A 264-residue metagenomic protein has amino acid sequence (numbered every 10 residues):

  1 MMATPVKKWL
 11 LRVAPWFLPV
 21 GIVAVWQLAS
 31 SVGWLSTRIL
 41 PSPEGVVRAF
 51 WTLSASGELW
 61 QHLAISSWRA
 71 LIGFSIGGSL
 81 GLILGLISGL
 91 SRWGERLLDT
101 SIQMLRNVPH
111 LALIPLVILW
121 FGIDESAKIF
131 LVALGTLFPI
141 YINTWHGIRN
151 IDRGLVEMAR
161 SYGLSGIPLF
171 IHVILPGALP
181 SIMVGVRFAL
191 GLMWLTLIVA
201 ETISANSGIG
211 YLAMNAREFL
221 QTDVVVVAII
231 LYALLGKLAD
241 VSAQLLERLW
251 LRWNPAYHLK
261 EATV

Functional and structural regions predicted by a protein language model:
M1-S30: N-terminal signal-anchor/first transmembrane alpha helix
M2-K8, V32-I76: Periplasmic/extracellular loop-to-transmembrane helix junction in inner-membrane transport proteins
I72-I102: Transmembrane-helix boundary motif in ABC transporter permease subunits
R92, R149, P180, V184 (+1 more regions): C-terminal transmembrane helix and the adjacent membrane-cytosol boundary/short C-terminal tail of inner/organellar
T100, N143, G147-G185, A213: Short cytoplasmic-facing helical segments at TM-TM junctions of multi-pass membrane proteins
Q103-P139, H146-G147: Generic hydrophobic transmembrane alpha-helix motif, especially the helices
I118-L119, I148, L195-Y232, L251-E261: Glycine-rich helix-loop "coupling/hinge" segments at transmembrane-helix boundaries in multipass transporters
F130, L134, I167-V199, D223-V226 (+2 more regions): Transmembrane alpha-helices
